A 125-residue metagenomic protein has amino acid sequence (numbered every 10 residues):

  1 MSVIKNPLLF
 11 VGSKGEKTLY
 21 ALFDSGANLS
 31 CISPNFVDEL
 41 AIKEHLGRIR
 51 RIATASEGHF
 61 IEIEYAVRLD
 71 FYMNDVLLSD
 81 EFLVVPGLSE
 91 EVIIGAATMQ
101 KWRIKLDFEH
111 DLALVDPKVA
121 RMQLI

Functional and structural regions predicted by a protein language model:
M1-A27, G58-K105: Aspartyl protease catalytic core from the pepsin/retropepsin fold
A27-N28, F36: A generic "binding-loop/recognition-motif" signal
P34-R68: A compact, surface-exposed functional segment
D38-E39, Q100, V119-Q123: Short, surface-exposed beta-strand-loop junctions and turns on beta-sheet-rich folds
I49-R51, D107-A113: Short alpha-helical "patches" and their helix-cap loops
H110-I125: Charged phosphate-binding loop/patch that engages nucleotide di/tri-phosphates or the phosphate backbone of nucleic
